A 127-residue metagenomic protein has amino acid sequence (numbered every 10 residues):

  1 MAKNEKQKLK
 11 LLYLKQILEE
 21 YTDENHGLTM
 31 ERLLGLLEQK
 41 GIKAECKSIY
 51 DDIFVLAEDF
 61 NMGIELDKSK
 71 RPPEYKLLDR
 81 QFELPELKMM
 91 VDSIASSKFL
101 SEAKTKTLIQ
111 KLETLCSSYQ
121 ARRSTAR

Functional and structural regions predicted by a protein language model:
M1-S93: Short, basic/aromatic recognition patches that contact phosphate-bearing ligands
Q81-R127: Bulky hydrophobic/aromatic content
